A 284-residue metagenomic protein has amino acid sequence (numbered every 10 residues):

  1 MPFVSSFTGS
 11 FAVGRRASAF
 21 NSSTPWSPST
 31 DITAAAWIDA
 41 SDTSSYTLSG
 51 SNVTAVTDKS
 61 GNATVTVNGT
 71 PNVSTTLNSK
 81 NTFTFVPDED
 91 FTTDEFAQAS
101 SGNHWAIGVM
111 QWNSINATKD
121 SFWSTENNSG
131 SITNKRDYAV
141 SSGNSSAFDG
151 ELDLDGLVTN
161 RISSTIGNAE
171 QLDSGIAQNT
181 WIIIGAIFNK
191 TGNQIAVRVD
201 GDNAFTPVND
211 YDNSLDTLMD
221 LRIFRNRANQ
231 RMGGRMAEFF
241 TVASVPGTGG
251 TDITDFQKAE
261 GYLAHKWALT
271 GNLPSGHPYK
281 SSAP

Functional and structural regions predicted by a protein language model:
P2-N62, I107, D252-P284: GGW-centered surface loops in extracellular recognition modules
P28-A34, D94-A106, L172-I182, N213-L215 (+1 more regions): Extracellular/lumenal carbohydrate-interaction signature centered on repeated Trp-anchored short motifs
A34, S79, H104, K119 (+5 more regions): Residues that flank catalytic or metal-binding motifs in active/ligand-binding sites
A36-S41, D58, A106-S114, S124-T125 (+4 more regions): Short hydrophobic/aromatic patches on beta-strands that form ligand-binding or substrate-lining surfaces
A40-L48, G61-A63, W112-A117, N128-G130 (+4 more regions): Acidic glycine-/aspartate-rich tracts in secreted/extracellular proteins
K59-E89, Q98, I107-A117, N127 (+2 more regions): Extracellular glycan-interaction surfaces
D90-E95, F122-S124, F224: Beta-strand-rich extracellular passenger or scaffold domains
L215-T251: Extracellular glycan-interaction patches encoded by glycine-rich segments
